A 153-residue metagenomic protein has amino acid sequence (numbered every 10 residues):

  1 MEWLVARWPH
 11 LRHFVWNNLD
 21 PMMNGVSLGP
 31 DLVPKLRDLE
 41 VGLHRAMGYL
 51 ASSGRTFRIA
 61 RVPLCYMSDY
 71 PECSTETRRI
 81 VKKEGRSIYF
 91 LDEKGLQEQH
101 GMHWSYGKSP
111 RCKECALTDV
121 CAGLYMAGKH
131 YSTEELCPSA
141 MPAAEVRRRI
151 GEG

Functional and structural regions predicted by a protein language model:
M1-H100, W104: Radical SAM enzyme [4Fe-4S]-AdoMet core and its adjacent flexible, acidic and glycine-rich loops/tails across
E72, I80-G153: Flexible mid-to-C-terminal extensions adjoining Fe-S/redox cofactors in radical SAM and related proteins
